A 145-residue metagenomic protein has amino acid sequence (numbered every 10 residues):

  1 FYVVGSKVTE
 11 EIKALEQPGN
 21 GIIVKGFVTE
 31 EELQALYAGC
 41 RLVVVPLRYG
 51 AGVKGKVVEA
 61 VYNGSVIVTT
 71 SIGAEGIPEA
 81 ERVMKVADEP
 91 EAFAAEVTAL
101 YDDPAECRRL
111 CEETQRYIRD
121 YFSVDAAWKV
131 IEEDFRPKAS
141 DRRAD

Functional and structural regions predicted by a protein language model:
G5-A35: Nucleotide-activated donor-binding/catalytic signature segment of Leloir-type glycosyltransferases, i.e., the conserved
K7, R48-G50, V66, I72-E75 (+1 more regions): Flexible glycine-rich beta->alpha loop in the catalytic core of nucleotide-sugar glycosyltransferases
A38-G52, S65: Acidic donor-binding loop of glycosyltransferase active sites
K56-E59, V66-T69: Short hydrophobic beta-strand element within catalytic cores of glycosyltransferases and related nucleotide-activated
S71-V86: Short acidic/histidine- and often glycine-rich active-site loop of Leloir-type glycosyltransferases that engages
V83-E91, A99-P104: Conserved acidic donor-binding segment of nucleotide-sugar-dependent glycosyltransferases
A105-R136: A charged, aromatic-enriched C-terminal amphipathic alpha-helix characteristic of glycosyltransferases across folds
P137-D145: Short, basic, low-complexity termini and linkers enriched in Ser/Thr/Gly/Pro that act as targeting/leader peptides
